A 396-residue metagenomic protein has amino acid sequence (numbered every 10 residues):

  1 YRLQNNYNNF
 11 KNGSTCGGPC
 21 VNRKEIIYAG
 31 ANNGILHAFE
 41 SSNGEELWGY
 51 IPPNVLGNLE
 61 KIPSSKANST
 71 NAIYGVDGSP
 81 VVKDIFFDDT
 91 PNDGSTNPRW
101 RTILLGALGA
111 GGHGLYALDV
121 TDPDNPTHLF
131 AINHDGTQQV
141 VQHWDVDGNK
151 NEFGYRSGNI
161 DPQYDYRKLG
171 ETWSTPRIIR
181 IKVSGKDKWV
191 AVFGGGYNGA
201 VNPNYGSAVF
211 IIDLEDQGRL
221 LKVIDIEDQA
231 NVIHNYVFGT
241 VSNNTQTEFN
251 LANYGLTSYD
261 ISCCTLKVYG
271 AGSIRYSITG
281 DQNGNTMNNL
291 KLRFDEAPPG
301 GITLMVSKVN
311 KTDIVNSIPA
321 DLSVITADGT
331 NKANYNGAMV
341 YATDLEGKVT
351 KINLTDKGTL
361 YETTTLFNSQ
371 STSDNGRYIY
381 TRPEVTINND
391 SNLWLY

Functional and structural regions predicted by a protein language model:
Y1-G239, L251-Y254, S258, S262 (+2 more regions): A fold-level detector for beta-propeller and closely related beta-sheet-rich head/sensor domains
N244-Q246: Solvent-exposed, conformationally flexible loop/turn segments
C263-A297: Extracellular/luminal ectodomains and secreted, surface-exposed scaffolds of diverse proteins
